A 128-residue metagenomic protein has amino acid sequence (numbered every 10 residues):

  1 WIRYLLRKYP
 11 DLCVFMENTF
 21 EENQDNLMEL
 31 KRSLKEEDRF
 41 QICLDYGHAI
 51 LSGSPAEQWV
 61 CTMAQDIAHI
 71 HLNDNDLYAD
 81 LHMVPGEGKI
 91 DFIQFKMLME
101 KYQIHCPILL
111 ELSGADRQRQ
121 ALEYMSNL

Functional and structural regions predicted by a protein language model:
W1-Y4, D11, Q24-L128: Histidine-acidic metal/acid-base catalytic patches
L12-E22: Short, surface-exposed recognition loops or helix-turn segments adjacent to catalytic cores
